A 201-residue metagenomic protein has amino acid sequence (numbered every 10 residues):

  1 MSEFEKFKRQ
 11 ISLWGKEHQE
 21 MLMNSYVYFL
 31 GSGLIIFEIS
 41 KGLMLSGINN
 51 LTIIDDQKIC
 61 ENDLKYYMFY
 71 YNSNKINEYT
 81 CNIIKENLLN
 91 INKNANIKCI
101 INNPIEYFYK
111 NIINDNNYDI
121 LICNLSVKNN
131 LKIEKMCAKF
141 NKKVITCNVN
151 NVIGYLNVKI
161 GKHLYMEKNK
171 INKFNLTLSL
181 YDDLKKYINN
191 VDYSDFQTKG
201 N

Functional and structural regions predicted by a protein language model:
M1-N201: Adenine nucleotide-associated cytosolic modules
